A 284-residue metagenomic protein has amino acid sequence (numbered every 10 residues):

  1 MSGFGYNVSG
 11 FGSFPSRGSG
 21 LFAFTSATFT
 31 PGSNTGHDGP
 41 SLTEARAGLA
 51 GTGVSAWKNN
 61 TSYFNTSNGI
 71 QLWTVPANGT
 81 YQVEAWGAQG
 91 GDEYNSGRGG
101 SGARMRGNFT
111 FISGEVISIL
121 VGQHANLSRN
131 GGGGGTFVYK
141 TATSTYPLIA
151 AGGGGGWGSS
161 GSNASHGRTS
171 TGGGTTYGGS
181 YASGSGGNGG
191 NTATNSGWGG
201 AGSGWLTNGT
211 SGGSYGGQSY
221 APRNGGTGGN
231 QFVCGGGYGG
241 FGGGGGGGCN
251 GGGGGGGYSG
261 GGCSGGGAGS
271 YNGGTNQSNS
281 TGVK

Functional and structural regions predicted by a protein language model:
M1-K284: Glycine-biased low-complexity/repetitive sequence motifs
